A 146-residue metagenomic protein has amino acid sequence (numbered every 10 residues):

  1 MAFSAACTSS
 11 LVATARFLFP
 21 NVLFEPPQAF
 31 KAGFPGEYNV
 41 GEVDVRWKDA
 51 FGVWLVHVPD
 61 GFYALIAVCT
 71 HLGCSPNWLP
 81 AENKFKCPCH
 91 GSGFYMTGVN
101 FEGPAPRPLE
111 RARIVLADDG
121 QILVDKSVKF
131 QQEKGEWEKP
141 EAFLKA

Functional and structural regions predicted by a protein language model:
A2-A81, P108, A112-A146: N-terminal pre-ligand scaffold of iron-sulfur
N83-G91, F101-E110: Short cysteine/histidine-rich metal-coordination sites, predominantly Zn2+-binding motifs
